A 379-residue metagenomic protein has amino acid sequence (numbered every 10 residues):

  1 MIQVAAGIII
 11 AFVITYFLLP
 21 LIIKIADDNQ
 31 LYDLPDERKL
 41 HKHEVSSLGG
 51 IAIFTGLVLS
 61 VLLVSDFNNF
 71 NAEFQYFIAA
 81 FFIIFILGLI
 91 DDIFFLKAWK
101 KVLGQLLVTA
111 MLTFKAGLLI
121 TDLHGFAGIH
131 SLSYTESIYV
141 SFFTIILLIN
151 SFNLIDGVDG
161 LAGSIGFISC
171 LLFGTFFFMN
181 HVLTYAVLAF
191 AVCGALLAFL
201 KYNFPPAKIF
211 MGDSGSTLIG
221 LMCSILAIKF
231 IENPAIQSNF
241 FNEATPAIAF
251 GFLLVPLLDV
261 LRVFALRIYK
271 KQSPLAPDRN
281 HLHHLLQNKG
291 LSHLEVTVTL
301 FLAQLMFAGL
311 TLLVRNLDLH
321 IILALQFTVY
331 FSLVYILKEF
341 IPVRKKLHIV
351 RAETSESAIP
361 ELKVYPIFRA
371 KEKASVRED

Functional and structural regions predicted by a protein language model:
M1-I25, N29-Q30, F54-F82, A162-K289 (+1 more regions): Alpha-helical transmembrane segments
Q30-L31, D92, D122-L132, S292 (+1 more regions): Membrane interface segments of multi-pass transport proteins and intramembrane proteases
L34-S47: Juxtamembrane helix-capping/reentrant segments at transmembrane boundaries
S46-L62, A110-K115: A generic, lipid-embedded transmembrane alpha helix
L59-A72, I90-L96, T113-A127: Transmembrane alpha-helix boundary signature
F82-L87, G104, V108-L119, V140-N150 (+2 more regions): Membrane-embedded alpha-helical core segments of multi-pass
L132-F143, A186, A244: Membrane-interfacial loop-to-helix junctions in multi-pass transporters
